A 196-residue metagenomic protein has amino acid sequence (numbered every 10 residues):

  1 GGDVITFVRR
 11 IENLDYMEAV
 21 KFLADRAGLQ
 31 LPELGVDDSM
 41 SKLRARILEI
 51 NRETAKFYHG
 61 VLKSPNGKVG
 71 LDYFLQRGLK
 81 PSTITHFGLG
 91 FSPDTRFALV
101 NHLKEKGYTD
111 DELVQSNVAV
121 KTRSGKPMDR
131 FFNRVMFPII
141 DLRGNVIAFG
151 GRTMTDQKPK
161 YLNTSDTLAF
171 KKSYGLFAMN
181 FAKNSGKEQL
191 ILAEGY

Functional and structural regions predicted by a protein language model:
G1-D111, Q115: Non-catalytic accessory segments of DNA primases and related replication-initiation nucleases
S39-E53, D72, P93-Y196: Phosphate-handling DNA/RNA-contact segment within nucleic-acid enzymes
